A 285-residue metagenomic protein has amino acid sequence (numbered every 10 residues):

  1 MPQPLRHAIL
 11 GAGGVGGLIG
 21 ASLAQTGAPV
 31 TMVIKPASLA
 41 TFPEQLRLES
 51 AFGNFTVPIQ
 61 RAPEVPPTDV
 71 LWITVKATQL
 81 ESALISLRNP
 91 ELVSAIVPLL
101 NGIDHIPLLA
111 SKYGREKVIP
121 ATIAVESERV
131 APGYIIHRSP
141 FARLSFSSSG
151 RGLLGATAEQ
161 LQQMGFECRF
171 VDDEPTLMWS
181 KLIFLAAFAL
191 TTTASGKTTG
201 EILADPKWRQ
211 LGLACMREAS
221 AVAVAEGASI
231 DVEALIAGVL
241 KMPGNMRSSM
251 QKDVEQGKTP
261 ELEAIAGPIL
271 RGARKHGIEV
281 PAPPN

Functional and structural regions predicted by a protein language model:
M1-T56: NAD(P)+-binding Rossmann beta1-loop-alpha1 motif at the extreme N-terminus of oxidoreductases
Q3, E159-Q163, L213-N285: NAD(P)-dependent Rossmann-like dehydrogenase/reductase catalytic/cofactor-binding core
Q3-R6, D69, S94, F141-A142: Nucleotide donor/acceptor-binding cores
H7, P29-T31, I96, V118 (+1 more regions): Hydrophobic anchor at the start of a short beta-strand that flanks the dinucleotide cofactor-binding loop
A21, Q25, I85-N89, S111 (+2 more regions): Short, well-ordered alpha-helices that flank and scaffold nucleotide-derived cofactor binding pockets
S38-P43, H105-P107, L153-L154: Short, charged/polar "capping" segments at the starts of alpha-helices and the immediately preceding loops
F52-Y134: Rossmann-like NAD(P)(H) cofactor-binding subdomain of soluble oxidoreductases
N89-P90, L108-K117, P132-D231: Internal alpha-helical scaffold of NAD(P)-dependent oxidoreductase catalytic cores
